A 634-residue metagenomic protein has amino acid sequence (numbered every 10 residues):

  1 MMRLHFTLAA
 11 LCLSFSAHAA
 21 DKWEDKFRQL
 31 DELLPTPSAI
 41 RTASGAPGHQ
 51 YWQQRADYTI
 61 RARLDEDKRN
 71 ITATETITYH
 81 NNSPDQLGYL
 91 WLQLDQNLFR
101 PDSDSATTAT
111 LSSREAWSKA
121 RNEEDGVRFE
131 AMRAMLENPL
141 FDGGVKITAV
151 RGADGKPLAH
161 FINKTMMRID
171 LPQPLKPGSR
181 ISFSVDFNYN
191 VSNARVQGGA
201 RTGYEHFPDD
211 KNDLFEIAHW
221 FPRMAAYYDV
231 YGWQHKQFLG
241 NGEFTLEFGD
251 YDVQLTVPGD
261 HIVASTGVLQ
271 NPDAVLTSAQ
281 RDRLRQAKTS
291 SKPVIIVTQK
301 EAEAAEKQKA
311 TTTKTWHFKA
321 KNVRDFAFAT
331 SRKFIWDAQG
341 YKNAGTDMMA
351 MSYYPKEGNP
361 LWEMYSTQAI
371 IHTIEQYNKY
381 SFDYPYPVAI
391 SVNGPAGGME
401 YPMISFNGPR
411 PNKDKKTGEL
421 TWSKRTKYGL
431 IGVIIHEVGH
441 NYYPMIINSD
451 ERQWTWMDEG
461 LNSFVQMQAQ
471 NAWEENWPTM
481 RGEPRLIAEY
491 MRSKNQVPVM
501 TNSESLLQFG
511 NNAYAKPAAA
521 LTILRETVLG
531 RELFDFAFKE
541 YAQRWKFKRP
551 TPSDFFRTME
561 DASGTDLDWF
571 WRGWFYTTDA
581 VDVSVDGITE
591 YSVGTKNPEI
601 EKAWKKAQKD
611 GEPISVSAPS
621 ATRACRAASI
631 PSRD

Functional and structural regions predicted by a protein language model:
A10-A19: Hydrophobic h-region of N-terminal signal peptides that target proteins for export in Gram-negative bacteria
K22-Q93, A520: Early extracytoplasmic/domain-onset interaction patches
W23-A43, A56, F318, G345-R633: Hydrophobic alpha-helical and helix-loop surface patches within well-folded domains that function as non-catalytic
R61, N70, H80, Q86-L87 (+4 more regions): A surface-exposed beta-strand-loop module
E75-I77, N81, L94-Q96, S179-N193 (+2 more regions): Short, hydrophobic/aromatic-enriched beta-strand segments in well-ordered soluble domains
T78-N97, R121-F141, L239-E243, F248-P258 (+1 more regions): Surface-exposed beta-strand/loop patches in extracellular or lumenal glycoproteins
D102-E123, N188-Y251, P272, Q339-Y341: Glycine/proline-rich low-complexity spacer/linker segments in large multi-domain proteins
H219-W233, L239-I435, F464: Hydrophobic helix-coil surface modules that form long, contiguous segments used for peptide/substrate interaction
